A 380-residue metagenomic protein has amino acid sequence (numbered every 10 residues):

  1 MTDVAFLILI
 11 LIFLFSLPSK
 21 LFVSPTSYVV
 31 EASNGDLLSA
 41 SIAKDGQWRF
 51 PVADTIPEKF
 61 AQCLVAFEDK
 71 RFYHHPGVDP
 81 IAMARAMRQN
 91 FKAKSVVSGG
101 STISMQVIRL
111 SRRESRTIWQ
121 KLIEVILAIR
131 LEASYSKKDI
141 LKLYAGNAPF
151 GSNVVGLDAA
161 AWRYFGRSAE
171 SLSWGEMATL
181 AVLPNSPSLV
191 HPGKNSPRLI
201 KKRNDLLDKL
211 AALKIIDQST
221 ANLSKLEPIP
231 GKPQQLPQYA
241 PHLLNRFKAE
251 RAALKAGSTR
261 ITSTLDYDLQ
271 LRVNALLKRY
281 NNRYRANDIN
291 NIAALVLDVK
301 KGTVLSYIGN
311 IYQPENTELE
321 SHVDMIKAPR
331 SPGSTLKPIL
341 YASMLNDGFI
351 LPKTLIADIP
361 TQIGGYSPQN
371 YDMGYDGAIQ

Functional and structural regions predicted by a protein language model:
M1-A286, V299, T303-L305, D358-I359 (+1 more regions): Juxtamembrane regions of bacterial inner-membrane/periplasmic proteins, predominantly the peptidoglycan biogenesis
P25-S27, I289-A294, T303-L305, S367 (+1 more regions): Short glycine-rich loop/turn motifs
W48-A53, D288-I292, N316-I339, P352-I356: Short active-site loop at a secondary-structure junction that contains or immediately precedes the catalytic residue(s)
L189, N316-T317, Y366: Extracytoplasmic/secreted cell-surface and envelope-processing proteins
L199, R203, D266, Q270 (+7 more regions): Active-site-proximal structural scaffolding
T262, A293-V296, S306-Y307, T335 (+1 more regions): Structured core elements
A294-S321, G374-Y375: Active-site-adjacent "gating/activation" loops or surface patches in catalytic cores
K327-Q380: Short, glycine/proline-biased beta-turn/loop segments that scaffold the active-site neighborhood
